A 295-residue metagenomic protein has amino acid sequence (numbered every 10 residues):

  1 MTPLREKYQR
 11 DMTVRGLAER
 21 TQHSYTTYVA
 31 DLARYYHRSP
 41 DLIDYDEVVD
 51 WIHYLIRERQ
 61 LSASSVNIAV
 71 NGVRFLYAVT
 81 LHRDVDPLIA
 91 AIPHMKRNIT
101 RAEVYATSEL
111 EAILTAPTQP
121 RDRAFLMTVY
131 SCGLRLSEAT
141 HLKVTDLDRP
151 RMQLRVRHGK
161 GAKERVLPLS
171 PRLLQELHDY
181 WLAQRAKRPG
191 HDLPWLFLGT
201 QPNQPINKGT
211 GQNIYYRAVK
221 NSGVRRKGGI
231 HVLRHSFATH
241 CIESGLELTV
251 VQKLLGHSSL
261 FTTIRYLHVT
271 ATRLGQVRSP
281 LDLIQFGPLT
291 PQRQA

Functional and structural regions predicted by a protein language model:
M1-A295: Conserved catalytic core of the tyrosine transesterase superfamily
